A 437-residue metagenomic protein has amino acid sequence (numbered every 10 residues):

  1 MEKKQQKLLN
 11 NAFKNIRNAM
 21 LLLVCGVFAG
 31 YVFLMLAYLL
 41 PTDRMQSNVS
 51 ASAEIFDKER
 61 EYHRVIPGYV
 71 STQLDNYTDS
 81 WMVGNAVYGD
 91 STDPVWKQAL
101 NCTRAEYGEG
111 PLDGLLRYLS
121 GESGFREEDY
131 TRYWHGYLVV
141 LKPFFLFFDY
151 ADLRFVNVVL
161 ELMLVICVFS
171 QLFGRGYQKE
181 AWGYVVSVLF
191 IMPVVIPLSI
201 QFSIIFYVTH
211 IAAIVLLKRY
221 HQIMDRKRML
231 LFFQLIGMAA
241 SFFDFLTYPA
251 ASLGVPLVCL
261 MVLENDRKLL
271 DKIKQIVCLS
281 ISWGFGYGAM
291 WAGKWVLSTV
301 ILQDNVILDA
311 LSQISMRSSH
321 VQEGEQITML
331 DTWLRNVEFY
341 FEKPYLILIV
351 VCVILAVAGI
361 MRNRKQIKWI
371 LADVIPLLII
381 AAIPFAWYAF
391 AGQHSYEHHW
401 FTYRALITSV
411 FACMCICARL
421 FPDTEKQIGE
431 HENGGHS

Functional and structural regions predicted by a protein language model:
M1-K14, K218-M229, V262-K274, M361-K368 (+1 more regions): Membrane-interface junctions at the ends of membrane-embedded or membrane-associated helices
A37, I276-L355: Membrane-lumen/periplasm interface segments of specific transmembrane helices in polyprenyl phosphate-linked
V139, V185-V208, G237-F242: Aromatic- and kink-enriched transmembrane "portal" helix at the membrane-lumen/periplasm boundary that abuts
V139-N157: Juxtamembrane segments of multi-pass membrane glycosylation machinery that transfer sugars from lipid-linked donors
V158-W182: Transmembrane-helix motifs of polytopic, lipid-linked glycan transferases
M229-L257, Q275-A289: Membrane-interface alpha helices of multi-pass inner-membrane proteins
V357-A381: Membrane-interface helix-loop-helix junctions at transmembrane boundaries of multi-pass membrane enzymes, predominantly
E397-R419: Hydrophobic/aromatic-rich transmembrane helices and adjacent perimembrane loops
